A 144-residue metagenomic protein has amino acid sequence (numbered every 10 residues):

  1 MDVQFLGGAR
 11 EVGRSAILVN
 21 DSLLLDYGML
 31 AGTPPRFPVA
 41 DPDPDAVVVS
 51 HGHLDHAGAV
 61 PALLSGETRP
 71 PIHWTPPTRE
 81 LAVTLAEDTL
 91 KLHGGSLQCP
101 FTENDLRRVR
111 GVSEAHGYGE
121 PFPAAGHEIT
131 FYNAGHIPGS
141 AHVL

Functional and structural regions predicted by a protein language model:
M1-Q4, L18, E120-L144: Catalytic core of the metallo-beta-lactamase
A9-R14, L18-P70, W74-S113: Pre-active-site segment of Zn-dependent metallo-hydrolases
L106-G126: Alpha-helix-centered segments that form part of catalytic cores
